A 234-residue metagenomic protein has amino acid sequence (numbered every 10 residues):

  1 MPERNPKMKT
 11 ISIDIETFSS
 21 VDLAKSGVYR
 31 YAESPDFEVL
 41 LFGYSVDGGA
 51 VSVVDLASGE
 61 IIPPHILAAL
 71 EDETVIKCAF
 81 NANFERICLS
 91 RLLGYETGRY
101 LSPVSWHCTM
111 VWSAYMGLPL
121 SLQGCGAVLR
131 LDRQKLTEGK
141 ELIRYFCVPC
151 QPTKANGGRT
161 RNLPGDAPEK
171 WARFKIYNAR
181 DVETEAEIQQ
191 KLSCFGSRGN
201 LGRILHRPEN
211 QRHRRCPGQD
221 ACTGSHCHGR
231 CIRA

Functional and structural regions predicted by a protein language model:
M1-P2, P217: N-terminal leader/targeting segments
P2-F37: Entry/capping segment at the start of metal-dependent catalytic domains with acidic active-site entry clusters
S12-D14, W106-H107, P217: Short hydrophobic beta-strand that contains or immediately precedes a catalytic carboxylate
V28-A32, N162-L163, L201-G202: Intrinsically disordered, low-complexity segments enriched in polar/charged residues with Gly/Pro, especially when
F37-V39, G43-Y44, G48-C194, R207: Active-site-proximal helix-loop-helix substrate-binding element of RNase H-like nuclease domains
S197-A234: Extended, well-ordered alpha-helical scaffold/bundle regions in very large, multi-domain proteins
